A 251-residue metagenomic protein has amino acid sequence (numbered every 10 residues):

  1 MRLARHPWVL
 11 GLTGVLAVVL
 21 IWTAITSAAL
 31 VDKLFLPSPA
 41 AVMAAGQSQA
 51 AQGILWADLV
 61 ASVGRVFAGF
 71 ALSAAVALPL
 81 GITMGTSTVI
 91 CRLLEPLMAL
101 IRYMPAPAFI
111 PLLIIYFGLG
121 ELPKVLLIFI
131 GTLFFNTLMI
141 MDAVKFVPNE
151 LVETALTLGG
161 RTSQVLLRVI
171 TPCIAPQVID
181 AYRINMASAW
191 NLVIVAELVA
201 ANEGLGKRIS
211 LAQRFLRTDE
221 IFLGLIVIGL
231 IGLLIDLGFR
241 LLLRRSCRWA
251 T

Functional and structural regions predicted by a protein language model:
M1-L16, L237-T251: Transmembrane alpha-helical segments of polytopic membrane transport and secretion proteins
R2-R5, A28-L72: Periplasmic/extracellular loop-to-transmembrane helix junction in inner-membrane transport proteins
A68-M98: Transmembrane-helix boundary motif in ABC transporter permease subunits
T88, D180, F222-T251: C-terminal transmembrane helix and the adjacent membrane-cytosol boundary/short C-terminal tail of inner/organellar
A99-F135, D142-A143: Generic hydrophobic transmembrane alpha-helix motif, especially the helices
I114-Y116, N191-I228, C247-T251: Glycine-rich helix-loop "coupling/hinge" segments at transmembrane-helix boundaries in multipass transporters
L126-I130, S163-V195, D219, L223 (+2 more regions): Transmembrane alpha-helices
M139, A143-I184, L205, I209: Short cytoplasmic-facing helical segments at TM-TM junctions of multi-pass membrane proteins
